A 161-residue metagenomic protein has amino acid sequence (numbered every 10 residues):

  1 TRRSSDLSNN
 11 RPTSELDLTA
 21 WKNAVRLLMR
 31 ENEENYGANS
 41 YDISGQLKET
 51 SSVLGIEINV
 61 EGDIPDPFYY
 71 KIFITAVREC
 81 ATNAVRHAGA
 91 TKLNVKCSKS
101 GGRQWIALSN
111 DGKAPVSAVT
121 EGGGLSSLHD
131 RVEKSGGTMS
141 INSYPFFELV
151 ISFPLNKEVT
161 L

Functional and structural regions predicted by a protein language model:
T1-S4: Short, small-residue-biased leader/transition segments that mark boundaries at the very start of proteins
S14-I56: Short beta-to-alpha transition helix within the HATPase_c
S52-R78, G101, V119: Conserved short strand/loop->alpha-helix "switch" segment adjacent to the catalytic nucleotide/phosphoryl-transfer site
F68-N94: Conserved ATP-binding N-box helix of the HATPase_c
Q104-G112: Conserved DxG motif in ATP/Mg2+-binding regions
K113-A114, Y144-V150: Glycine-rich nucleotide-binding loop
S117-P145: ATP phosphate-binding glycine-rich loop and adjacent ATP-lid/helix-beta elements within ATP-binding kinase/ATPase
N156-L161: C-terminal end segment of the histidine kinase catalytic
